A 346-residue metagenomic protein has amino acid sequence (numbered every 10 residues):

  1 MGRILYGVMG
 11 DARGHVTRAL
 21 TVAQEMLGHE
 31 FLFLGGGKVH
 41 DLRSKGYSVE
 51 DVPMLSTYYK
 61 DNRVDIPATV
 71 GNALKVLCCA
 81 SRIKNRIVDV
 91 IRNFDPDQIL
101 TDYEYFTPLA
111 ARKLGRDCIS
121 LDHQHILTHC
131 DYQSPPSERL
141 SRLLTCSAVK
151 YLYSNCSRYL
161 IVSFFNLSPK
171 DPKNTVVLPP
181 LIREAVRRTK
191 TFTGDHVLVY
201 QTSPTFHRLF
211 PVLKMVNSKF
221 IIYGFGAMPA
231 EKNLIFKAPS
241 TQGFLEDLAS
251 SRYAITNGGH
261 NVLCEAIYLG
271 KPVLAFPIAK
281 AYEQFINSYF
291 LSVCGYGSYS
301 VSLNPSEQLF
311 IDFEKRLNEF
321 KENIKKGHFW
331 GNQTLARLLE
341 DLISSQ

Functional and structural regions predicted by a protein language model:
Y6, G10, H29-C78: Conserved nucleotide-sugar phosphate-binding/catalytic loop shared by glycosyltransferases and other
Y6-L20: A short, glycine/small-residue-rich beta-strand->loop->alpha-helix junction that serves as a flexible
I66-Q98, Y105-F106: Conserved nucleotide-sugar donor-binding subdomain of glycosyltransferases
Q98-D102, S120, D247-I286: A donor-sugar binding/catalytic signature common to diverse glycosyltransferases and related nucleotide-sugar
D117-V177: Active-site-proximal region of nucleotide-activated glycan assembly enzymes, centered on histidine/acidic-rich loops
K150-I161, F165-S168, Y296-Q346: Leloir-type glycosyltransferase catalytic cores
L181-Y253: Donor-nucleotide binding loops and adjacent catalytic segments primarily of GT-B fold Leloir glycosyltransferases
I267-N318: Catalytic binding pocket for nucleotide-activated donors in carbohydrate/polymer assembly enzymes
